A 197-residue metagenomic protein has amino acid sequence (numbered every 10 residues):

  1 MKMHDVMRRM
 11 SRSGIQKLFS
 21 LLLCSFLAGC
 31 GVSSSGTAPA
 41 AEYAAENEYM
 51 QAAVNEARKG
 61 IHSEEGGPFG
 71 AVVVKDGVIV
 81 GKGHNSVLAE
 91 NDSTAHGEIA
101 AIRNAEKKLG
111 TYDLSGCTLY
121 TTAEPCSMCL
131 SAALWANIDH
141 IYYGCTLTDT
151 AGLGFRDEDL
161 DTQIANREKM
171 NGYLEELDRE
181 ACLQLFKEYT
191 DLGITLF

Functional and structural regions predicted by a protein language model:
M3-F19: Bacterial N-terminal signal peptides that target proteins for export
K17-F26, C30-G60, P125, S131-F197: Zinc-dependent deaminase
I61-E65: Short loop/turn motifs at secondary-structure junctions and domain boundaries
F69-V74: Short beta-strand scaffold segments in enzyme catalytic cores
K75-D76, R103: A cytosolic small-molecule/anion-sensing beta-strand core signal
V80-V87: Short beta->alpha transition motifs characteristic of CBS
V87-A100: A short, polar/charged loop-to-alpha-helix boundary motif
T111-A123: Immediate flanking context of iron-sulfur cluster ligation sites
